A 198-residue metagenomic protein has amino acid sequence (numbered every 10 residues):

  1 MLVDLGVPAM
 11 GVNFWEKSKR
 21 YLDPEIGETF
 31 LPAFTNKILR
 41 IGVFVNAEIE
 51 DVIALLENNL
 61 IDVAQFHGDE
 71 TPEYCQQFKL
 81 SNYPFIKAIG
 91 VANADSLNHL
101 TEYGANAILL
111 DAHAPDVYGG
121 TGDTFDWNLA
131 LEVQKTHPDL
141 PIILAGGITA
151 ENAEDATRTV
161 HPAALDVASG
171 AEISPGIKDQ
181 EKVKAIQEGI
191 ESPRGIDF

Functional and structural regions predicted by a protein language model:
M1-F198: Conserved N-terminal beta1-alpha1 strand-loop-helix module at the mouth
